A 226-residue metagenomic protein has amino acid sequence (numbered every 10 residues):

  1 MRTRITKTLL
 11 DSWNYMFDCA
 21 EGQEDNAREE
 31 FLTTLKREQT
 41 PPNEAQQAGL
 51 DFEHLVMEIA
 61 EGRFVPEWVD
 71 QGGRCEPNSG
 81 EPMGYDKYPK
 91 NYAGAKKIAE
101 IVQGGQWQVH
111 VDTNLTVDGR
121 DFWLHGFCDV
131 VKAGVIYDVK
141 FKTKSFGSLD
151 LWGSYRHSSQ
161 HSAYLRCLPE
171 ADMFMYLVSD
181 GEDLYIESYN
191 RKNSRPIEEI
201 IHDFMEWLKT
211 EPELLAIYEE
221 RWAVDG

Functional and structural regions predicted by a protein language model:
M1-C128: Metal-dependent nuclease catalytic cores that hydrolyze phosphodiester bonds in DNA/RNA, characterized by
L9, R166-G226: Metal-dependent nuclease catalytic regions and adjoining charged, substrate-binding loops involved in nucleic-acid end
E44, W152-S159: Short alpha-helix boundary/capping segments
A60-F64, F141, R166-P169: Hydrophobic/aromatic-lined pockets within catalytic cores
V111, K140-F141, V178: Short, structured patches in soluble enzyme cores that scaffold and shape functional sites
D121-H125, K132-G134, P169-D172, E182-L184: Coil-to-beta-strand transition motifs
G126-S148, Y164: Conserved catalytic cores of phosphodiester-cleaving nucleases, focusing on short active-site segments
H157-L168: An active-site-proximal "capping" alpha-helix that borders the catalytic cofactor pocket
